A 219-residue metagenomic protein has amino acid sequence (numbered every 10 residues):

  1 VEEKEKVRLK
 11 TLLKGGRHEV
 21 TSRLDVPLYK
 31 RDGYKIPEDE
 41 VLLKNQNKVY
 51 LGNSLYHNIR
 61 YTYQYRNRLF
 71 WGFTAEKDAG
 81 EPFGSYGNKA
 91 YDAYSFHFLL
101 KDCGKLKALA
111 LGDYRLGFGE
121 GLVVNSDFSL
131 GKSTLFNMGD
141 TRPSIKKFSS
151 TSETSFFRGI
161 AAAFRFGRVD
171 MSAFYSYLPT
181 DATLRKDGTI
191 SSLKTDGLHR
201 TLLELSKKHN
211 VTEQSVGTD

Functional and structural regions predicted by a protein language model:
V1-D219: Outer-membrane beta-barrel channel domains
